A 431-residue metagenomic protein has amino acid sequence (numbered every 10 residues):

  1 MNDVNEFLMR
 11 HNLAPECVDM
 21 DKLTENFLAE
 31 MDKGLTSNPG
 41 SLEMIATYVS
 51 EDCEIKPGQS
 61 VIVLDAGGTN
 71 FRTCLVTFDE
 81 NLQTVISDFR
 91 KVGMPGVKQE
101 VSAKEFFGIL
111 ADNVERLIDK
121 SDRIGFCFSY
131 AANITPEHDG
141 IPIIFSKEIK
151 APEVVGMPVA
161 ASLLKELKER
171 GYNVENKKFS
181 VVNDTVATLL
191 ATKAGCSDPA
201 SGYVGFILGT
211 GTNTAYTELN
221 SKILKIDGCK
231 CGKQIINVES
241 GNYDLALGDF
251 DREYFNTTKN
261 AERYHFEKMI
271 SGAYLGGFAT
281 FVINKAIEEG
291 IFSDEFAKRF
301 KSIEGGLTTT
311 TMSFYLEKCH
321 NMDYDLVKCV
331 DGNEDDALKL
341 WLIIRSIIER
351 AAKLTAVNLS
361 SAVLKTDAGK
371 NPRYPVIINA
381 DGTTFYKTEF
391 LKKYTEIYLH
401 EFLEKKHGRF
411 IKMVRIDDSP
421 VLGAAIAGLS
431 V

Functional and structural regions predicted by a protein language model:
M1-R123, K168, A194-G195, D251-V431: ATP-binding/phosphotransfer module of carbohydrate and carboxylate kinases, centering on a glycine-rich
K56-G58, D119-K120, E175-N176, D184 (+3 more regions): Short, well-ordered loop/turn elements at secondary-structure boundaries
V61-D65, R123-G125, K178-S180, Y203-I207 (+4 more regions): Short glycine-aspartate micro-motif
T69, S129-N133, G209-G211: Short glycine-rich anion-binding loops that position phosphate/pyrophosphate groups of nucleotides and phosphorylated
F71-V76, A187-A191, G205-F206, T212-E218: Short beta-strand scaffold segments in enzyme catalytic cores
L82, I124-G125, K150, V154: Contiguous, non-catalytic segments that form substrate-binding/exosite surfaces or channel walls
K91-G108, A132-V204, N220-N242, A246-D249 (+1 more regions): Glycine-rich phosphate-binding loop and adjoining helix at the ATP-binding site of ATP-dependent phosphoryl-transfer
S129-I134, T185-T188, G382-Y386, D418-P420: Short, internal active-site loops enriched in acidic
